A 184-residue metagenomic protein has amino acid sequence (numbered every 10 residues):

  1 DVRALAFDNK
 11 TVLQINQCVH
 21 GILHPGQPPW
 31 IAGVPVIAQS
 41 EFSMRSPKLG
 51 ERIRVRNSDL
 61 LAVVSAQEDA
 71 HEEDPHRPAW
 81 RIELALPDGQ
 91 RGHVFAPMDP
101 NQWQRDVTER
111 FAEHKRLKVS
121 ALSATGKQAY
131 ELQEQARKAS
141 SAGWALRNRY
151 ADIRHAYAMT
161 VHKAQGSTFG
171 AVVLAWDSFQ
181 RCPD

Functional and structural regions predicted by a protein language model:
R3-D184: Core RecA-like ATPase module of SF1/SF2 helicases and allied nucleic-acid translocases
